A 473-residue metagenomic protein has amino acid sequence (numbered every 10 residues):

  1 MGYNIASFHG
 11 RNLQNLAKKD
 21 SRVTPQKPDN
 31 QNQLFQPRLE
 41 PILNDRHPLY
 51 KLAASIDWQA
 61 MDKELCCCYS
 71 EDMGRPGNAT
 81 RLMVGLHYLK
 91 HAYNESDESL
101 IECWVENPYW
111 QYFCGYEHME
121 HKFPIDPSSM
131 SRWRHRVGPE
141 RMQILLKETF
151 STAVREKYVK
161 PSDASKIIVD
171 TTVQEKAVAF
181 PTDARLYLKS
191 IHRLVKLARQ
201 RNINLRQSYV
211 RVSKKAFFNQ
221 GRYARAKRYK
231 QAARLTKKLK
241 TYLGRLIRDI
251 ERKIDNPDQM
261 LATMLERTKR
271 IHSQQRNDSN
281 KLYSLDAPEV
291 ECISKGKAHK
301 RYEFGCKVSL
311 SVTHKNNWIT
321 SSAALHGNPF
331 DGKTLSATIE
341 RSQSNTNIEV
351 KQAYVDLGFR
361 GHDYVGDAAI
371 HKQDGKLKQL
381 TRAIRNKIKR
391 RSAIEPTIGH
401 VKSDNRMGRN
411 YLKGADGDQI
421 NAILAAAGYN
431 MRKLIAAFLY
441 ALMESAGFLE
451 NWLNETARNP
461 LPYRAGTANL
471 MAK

Functional and structural regions predicted by a protein language model:
M1-Q59, K63, A436-K473: Charged, often Cys/His-bearing segments associated with DNA-binding zinc-finger transcription factors
H47, V84-L86, L100-I101, D126-M130 (+7 more regions): Short, conserved catalytic/metal-binding motifs centered on acidic residues
L52-A53, D57, A164-Q174, R385-L424 (+2 more regions): Short amphipathic alpha-helical "interface-anchor" segments enriched in bulky aromatics
E64-A79, V84, H91-Y158: Basic, low-complexity intrinsically disordered segments
E117-E289: Active-site- or DNA-interface-adjacent structural scaffold in DNA-acting proteins
S284-R301: Flexible, glycine/threonine-enriched loop-and-boundary segments that flank and lead into catalytic domains of large
A298-S344: Electropositive, glycine- and tryptophan-enriched low-complexity nucleic-acid-binding patches
S344, I348-D416: Helix-centered, glycine/charged polyanion-binding patches within enzymatic domains that contact phosphate-containing
